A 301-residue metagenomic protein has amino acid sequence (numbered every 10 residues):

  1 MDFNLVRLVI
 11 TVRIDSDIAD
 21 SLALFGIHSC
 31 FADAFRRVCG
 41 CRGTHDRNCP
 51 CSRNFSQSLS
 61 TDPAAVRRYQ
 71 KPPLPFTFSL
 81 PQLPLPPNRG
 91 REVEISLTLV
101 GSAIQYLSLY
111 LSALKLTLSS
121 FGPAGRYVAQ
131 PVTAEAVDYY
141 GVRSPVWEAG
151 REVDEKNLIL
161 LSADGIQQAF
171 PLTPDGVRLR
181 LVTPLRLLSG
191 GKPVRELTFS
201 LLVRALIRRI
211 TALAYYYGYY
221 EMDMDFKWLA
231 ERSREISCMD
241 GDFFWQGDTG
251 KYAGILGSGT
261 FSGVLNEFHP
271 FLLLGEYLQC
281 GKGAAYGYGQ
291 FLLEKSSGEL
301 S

Functional and structural regions predicted by a protein language model:
M1-S301: RNA-interacting cores
